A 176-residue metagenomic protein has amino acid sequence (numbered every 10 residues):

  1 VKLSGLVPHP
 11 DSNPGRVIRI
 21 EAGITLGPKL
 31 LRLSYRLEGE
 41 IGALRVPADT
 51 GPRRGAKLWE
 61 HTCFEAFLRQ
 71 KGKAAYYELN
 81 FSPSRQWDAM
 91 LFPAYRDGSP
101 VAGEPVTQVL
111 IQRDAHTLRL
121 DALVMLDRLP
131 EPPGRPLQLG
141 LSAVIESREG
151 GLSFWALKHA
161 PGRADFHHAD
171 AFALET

Functional and structural regions predicted by a protein language model:
V1-A48, K57, K158-T176: Order/disorder boundary and secretion-linked terminal/linker segments
R19-L26, P105-R113: Short amphipathic beta-strand and strand-loop transition segments with alternating hydrophobic
I20-A22, L33, F64, L120-A122 (+1 more regions): Hydrophobic residues positioned within well-ordered beta-strands of beta-sheet architectures
I24-L26, L37-I41, Q70, R85 (+2 more regions): Beta-strand elements of well-folded, non-transmembrane domains
D49-P52, A102, I145-S147: Basic, ligand-binding patches in group-transfer machinery, especially extracytoplasmic/periplasmic segments
R53-P105, V109-I111: Extracellular/luminal beta-rich ligand-recognition and adhesion surfaces characterized by aromatic-Gly/Pro-enriched
G55-T62, R69-Y76, P132-T176: Acidic/polar low-complexity flexible segments
D114-L129: Localized edge beta-strand/strand-to-loop motifs within extracellular or lumenal beta-rich domains
